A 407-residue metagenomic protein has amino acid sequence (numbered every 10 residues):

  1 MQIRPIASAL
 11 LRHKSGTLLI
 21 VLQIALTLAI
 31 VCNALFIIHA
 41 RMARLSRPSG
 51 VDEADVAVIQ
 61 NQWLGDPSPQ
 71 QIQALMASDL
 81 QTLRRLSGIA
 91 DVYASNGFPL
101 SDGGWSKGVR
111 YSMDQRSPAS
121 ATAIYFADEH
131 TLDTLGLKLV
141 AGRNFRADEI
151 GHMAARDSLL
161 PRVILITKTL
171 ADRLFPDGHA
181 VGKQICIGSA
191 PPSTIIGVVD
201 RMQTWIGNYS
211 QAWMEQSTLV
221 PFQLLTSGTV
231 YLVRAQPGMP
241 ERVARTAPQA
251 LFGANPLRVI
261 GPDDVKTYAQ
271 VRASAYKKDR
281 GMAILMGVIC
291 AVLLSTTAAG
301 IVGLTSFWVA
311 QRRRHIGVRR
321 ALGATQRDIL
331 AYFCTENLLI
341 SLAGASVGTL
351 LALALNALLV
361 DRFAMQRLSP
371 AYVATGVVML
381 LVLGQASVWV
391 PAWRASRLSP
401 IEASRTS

Functional and structural regions predicted by a protein language model:
M1-A25, A29: N-terminal Sec/SRP start-transfer signal
Q2-I6, G376-S407: C-terminal membrane-exit region of the final transmembrane helix in multipass inner-membrane proteins
R4-L11, S15, A299-I340, L398-T406: Intracellular coupling helices
L26-A54: Alpha-helical transmembrane segments
A77-I150, P262-V265: Short amphipathic beta-strand/extended segments in non-transmembrane regions
L80-L86, L160-R162, K168, A190-A283: "Rare, low-scoring activations can occur in soluble or secreted enzymes where short amphipathic helices or signal
P118-M214: Hydrophobic secondary-structure segments that place a key small or acidic residue at a functional site
L293, R314-V360, T375, M379 (+1 more regions): Transmembrane alpha-helical interface segments in multi-pass membrane proteins
